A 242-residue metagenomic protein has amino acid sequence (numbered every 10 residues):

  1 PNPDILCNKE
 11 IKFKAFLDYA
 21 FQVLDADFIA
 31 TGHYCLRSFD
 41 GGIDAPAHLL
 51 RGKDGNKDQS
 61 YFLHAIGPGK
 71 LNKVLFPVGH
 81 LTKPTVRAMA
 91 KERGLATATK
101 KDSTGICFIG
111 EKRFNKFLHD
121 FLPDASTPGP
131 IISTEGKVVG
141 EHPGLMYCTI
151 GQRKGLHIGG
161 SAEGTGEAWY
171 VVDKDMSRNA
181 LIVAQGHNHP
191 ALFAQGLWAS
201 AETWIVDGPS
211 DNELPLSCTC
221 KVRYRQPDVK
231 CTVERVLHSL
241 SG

Functional and structural regions predicted by a protein language model:
P1-G242: Nucleotide-activated chemistry modules centered on ATP-dependent adenylation/adenylyltransferase
